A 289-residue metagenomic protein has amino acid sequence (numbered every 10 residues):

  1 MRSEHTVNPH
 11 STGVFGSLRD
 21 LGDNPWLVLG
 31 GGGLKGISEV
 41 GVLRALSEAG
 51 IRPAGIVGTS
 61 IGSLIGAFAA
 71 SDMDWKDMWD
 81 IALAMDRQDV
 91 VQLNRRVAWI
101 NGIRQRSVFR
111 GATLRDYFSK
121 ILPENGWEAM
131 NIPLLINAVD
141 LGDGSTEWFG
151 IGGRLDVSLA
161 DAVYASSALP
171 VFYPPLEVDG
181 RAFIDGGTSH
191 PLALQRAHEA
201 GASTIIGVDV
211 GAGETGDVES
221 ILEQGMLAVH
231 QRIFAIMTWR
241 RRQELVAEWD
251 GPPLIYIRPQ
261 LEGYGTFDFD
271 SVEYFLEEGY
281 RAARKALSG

Functional and structural regions predicted by a protein language model:
M1-T59, A67-G289: Patatin-like phospholipase
